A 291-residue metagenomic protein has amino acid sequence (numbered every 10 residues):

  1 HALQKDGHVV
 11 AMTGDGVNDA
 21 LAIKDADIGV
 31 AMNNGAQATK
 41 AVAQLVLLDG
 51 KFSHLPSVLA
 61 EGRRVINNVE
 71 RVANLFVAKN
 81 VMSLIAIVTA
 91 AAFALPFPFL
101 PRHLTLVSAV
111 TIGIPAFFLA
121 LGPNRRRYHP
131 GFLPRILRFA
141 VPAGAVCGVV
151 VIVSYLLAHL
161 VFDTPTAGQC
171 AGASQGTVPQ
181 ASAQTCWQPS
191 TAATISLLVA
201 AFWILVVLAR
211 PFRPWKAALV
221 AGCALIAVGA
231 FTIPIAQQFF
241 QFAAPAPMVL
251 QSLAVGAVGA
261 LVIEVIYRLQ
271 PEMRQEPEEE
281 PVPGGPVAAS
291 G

Functional and structural regions predicted by a protein language model:
H1-A11, A26, N33-W215, A230-I233: Membrane-embedded transport module
H1-N18, K24-D27, V69, A91 (+1 more regions): Cytosolic catalytic headpiece
A201, A227, P271: Non-catalytic, largely sequence-independent nucleic-acid-binding elements associated with nucleic-acid processing
A217-I226: Central hydrophobic cores of alpha-helical transmembrane segments in multi-pass integral membrane proteins
V228-F240: Transmembrane alpha-helical segments of integral membrane proteins
